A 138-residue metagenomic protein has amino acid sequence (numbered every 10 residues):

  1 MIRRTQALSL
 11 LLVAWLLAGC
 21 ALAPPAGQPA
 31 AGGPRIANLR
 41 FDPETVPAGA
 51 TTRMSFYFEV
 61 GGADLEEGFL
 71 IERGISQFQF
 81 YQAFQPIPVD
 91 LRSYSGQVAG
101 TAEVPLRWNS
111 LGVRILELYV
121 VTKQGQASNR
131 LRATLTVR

Functional and structural regions predicted by a protein language model:
S9-G19: Bacterial N-terminal signal peptides
C20-P34: Bacterial Sec signal peptide processing site at the extreme N-terminus
F41-V46: Short beta-strand segments of immunoglobulin-like
T51, L65, L111-I115: Extracellular Ig-like/FN3 beta-sandwich strand-entry sites
F58-G62: Extracellular acidic, Ser/Thr/Pro-rich low-complexity tracts
R92-E103: Aromatic sugar-binding surface patches on proteins that engage polysaccharides or sugar-phosphate polymers
V98, R107-G112: Surface-exposed, short loops/turns at beta-strand junctions within beta-sandwich domains
S128-R130: Short Trp-Ser/Thr-centered turn/loop motifs at beta-strand boundaries
